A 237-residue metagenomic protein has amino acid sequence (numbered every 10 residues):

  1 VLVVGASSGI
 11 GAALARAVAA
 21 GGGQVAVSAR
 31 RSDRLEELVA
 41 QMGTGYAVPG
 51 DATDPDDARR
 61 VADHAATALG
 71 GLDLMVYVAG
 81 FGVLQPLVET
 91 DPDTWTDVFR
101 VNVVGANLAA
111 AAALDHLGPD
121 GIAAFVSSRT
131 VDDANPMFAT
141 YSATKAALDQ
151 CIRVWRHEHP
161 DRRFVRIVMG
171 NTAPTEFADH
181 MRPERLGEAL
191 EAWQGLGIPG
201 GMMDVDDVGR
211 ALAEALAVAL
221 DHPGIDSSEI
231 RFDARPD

Functional and structural regions predicted by a protein language model:
S7-S8: Conserved glycine-rich cofactor-binding loop
G21-E37: Conserved glycine-rich Rossmann-like NAD(P)H-binding loop of the short-chain dehydrogenase/reductase
M42-D56: Rossmann-fold cofactor-recognition segment
V78-V83: Conserved NAD(P)H cofactor-binding loop of Rossmann-fold oxidoreductase domains
P86-L87, T94-T96: Substrate-binding pocket helix/loop in short-chain dehydrogenase/reductase
I122-A147, I152-P160, N171-A173: Catalytic loop of short-chain dehydrogenase/reductase
R166-V168, L186-D237: C-terminal helical subdomain
